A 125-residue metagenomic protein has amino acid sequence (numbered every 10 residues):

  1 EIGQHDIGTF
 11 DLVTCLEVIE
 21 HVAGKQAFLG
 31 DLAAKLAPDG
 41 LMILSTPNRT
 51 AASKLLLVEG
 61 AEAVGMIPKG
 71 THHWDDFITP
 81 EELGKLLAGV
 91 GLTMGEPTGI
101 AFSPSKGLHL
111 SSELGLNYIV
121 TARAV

Functional and structural regions predicted by a protein language model:
E1-K54, P80-L83, V120-A124: Conserved SAM-binding loop
L16, T71-W74, K106: Conserved short-loop catalytic and cofactor-binding motifs
T46, A63-E82: Acceptor-substrate binding/catalytic loop of class I
R49, F102-P104: Residue-level marker for beta-strand->alpha-helix junctions and adjacent short loops that shape enzyme
S53-A63: Short, flexible, mixed-charge acidic loops at enzyme active sites
D75-P97: Short alpha-helix
L83, S105-G107: Class I (Rossmann-like) S-adenosyl-L-methionine-dependent methyltransferase catalytic domain, capturing the SAM-binding
G107-V125: Core SAM-dependent methyltransferase catalytic element
